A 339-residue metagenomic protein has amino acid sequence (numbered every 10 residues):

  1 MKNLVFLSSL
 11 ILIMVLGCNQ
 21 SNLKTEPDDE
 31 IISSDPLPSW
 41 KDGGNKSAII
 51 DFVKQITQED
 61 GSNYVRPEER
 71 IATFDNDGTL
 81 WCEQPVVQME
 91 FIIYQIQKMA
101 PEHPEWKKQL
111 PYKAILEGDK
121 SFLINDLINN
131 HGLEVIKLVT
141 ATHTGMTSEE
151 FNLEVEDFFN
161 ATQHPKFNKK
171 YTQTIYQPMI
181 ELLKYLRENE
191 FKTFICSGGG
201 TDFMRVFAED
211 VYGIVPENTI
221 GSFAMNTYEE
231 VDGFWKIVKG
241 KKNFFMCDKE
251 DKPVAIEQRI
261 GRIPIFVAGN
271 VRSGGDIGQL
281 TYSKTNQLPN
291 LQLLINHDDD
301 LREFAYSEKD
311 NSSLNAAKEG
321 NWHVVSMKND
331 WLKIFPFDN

Functional and structural regions predicted by a protein language model:
L4, G17-N76, Q84, M99-H103: Non-catalytic pre-domain segments flanking phosphatase-related domains
S8-V15: Bacterial N-terminal signal peptides
I13, I71-T73, H323: Ordered hydrophobic segments in well-structured contexts
N22-P38, G44-I50, K54, E69 (+1 more regions): C-terminal cap/substrate-recognition subdomain and adjoining C-terminal extension of metal-dependent phosphatase-like
V86-Q88, I92-Q173, Q177: A metal-dependent, Asp-based hydrolase signature
